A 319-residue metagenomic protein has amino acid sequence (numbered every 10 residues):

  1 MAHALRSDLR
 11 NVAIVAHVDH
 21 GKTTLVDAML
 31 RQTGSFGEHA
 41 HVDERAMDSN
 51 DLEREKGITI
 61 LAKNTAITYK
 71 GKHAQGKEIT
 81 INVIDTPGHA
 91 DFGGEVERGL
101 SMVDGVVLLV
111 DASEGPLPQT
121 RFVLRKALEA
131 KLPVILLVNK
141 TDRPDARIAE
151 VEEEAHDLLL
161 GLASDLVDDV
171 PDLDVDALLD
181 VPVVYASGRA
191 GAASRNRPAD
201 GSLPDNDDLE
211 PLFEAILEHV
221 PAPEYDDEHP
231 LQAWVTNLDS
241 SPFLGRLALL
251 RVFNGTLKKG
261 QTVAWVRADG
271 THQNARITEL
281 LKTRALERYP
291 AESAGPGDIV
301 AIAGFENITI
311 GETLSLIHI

Functional and structural regions predicted by a protein language model:
M1-I317: Structural and coupling elements of P-loop NTPases
